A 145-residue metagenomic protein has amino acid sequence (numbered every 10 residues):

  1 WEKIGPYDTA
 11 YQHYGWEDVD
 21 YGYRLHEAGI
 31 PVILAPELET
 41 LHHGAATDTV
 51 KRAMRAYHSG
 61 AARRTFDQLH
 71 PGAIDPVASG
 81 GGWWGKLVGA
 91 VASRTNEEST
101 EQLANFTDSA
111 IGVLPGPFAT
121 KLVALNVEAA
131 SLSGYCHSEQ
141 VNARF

Functional and structural regions predicted by a protein language model:
E2-G5, Y11-E39: A short, conserved alpha-helix in the catalytic core of glycosyltransferases
A10-Y11, T49-K51: A generic structural signal for short coil/turn motifs at secondary-structure boundaries
H26-A28, K51-R52, F66, G82 (+1 more regions): Alpha-helix boundary/capping detector
I30, E37, V50-P76, L125-S138: Catalytic core of nucleotide-sugar-dependent glycosyltransferases
L41-H43: Minor-groove-contacting beta-hairpin "wing" of winged helix-turn-helix DNA-binding domains
A45-T47: Acceptor/aglycone-binding surface of glycosyltransferases and processive sugar-polymer synthases
H58, D75-F145: Non-catalytic, C-terminal membrane-associated alpha-helical segments of glycosyltransferases
